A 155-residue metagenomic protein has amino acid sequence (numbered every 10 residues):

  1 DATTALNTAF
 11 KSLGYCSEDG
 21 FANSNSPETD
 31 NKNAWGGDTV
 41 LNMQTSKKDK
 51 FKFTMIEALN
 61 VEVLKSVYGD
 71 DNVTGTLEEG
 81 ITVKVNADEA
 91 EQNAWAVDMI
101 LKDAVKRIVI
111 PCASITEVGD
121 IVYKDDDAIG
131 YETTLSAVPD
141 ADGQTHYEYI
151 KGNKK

Functional and structural regions predicted by a protein language model:
D1-V63, C112-G130: Solvent-exposed edge beta-strands and adjacent loop segments that serve as assembly or binding interfaces
A2, G20, A87-E89, M99 (+2 more regions): Short linear motifs in intrinsically disordered/low-complexity regions
D49-F51, E91-W95, K106, I129-T133: Generic beta-strand structural signal
T54-A58, I100, S136-V138: Solvent-exposed residues in well-ordered beta-strands and their adjoining turns, especially edge/terminal strands
V61-V109: Short helix-loop boundary/capping segments
V105-K155: Mixed-charge, glycine-accented linear interaction segment located at domain edges/termini
